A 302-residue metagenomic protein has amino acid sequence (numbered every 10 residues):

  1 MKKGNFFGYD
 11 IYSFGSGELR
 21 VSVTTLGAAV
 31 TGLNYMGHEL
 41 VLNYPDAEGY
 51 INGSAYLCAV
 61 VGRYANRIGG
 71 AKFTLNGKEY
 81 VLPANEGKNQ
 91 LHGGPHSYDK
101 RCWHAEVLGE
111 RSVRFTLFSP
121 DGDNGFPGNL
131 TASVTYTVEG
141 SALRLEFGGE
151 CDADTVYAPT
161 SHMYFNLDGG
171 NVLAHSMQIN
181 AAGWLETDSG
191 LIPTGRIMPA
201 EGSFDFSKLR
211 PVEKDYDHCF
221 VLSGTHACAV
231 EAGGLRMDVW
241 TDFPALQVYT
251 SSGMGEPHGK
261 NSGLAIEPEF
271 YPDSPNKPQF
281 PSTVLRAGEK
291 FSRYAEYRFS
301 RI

Functional and structural regions predicted by a protein language model:
M1-I302: An exposed, glycine/acidic-rich loop-and-rim segment of catalytic or binding clefts
